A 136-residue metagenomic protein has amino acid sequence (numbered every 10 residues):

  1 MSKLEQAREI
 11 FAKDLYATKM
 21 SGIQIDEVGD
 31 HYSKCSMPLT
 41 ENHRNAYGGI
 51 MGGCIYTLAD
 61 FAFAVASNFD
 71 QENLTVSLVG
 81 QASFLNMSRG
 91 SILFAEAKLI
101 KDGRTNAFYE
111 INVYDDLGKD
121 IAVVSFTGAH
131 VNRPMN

Functional and structural regions predicted by a protein language model:
M1-N136: Terminal targeting signals and extreme-terminal segments of soluble enzymes
